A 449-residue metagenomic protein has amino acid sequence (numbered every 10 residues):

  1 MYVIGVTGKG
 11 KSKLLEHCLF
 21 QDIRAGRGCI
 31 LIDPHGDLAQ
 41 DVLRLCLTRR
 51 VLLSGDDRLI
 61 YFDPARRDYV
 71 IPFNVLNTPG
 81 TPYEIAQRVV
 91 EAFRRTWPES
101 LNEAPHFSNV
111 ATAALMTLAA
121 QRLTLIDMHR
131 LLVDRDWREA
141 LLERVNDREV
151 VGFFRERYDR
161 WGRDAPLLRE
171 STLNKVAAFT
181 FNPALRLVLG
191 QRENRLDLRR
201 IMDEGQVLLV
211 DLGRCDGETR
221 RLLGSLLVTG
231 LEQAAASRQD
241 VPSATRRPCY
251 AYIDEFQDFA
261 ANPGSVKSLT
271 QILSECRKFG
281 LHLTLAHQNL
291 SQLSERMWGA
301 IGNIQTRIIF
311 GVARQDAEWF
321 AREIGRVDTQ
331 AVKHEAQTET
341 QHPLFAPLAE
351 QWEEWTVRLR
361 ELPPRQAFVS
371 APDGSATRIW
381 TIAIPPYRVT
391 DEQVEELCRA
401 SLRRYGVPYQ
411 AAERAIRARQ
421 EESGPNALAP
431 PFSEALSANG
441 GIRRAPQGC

Functional and structural regions predicted by a protein language model:
M1, N102, T270-L273, L293-A435 (+2 more regions): P-loop NTPase motor core of the ASCE superfamily
I4-K9, L14-L281, L285, S294-M297 (+5 more regions): P-loop NTPase motor domains
Q288: Active-site glycine-centered loops adjacent to acidic/histidine catalytic or metal-binding residues that shape
